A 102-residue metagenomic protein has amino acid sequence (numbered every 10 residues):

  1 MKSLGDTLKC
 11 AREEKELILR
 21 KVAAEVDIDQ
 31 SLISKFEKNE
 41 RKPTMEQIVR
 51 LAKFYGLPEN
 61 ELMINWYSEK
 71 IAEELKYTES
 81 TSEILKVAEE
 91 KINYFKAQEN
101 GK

Functional and structural regions predicted by a protein language model:
M1-E14: A short, Lys/Arg-rich alpha-helix, primarily the initiator
E13, A24, K53: Alpha-helical residues within the helix-turn-helix
E16-S34: Short alpha-helical DNA-recognition segment
D27, T44-E61: DNA major-groove recognition helix of helix-turn-helix/homeodomain DNA-binding modules
I64-K102: Interfacial/linker helices and their anchor residues that mediate assembly or domain coupling
